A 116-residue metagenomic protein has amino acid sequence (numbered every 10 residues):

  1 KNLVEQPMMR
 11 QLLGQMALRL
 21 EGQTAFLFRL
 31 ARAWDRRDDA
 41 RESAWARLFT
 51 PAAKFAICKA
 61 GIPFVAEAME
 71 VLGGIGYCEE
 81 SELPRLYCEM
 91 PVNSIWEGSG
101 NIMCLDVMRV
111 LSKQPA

Functional and structural regions predicted by a protein language model:
K1-A116: Flavin-dependent oxidoreductase catalytic core characteristic of acyl-CoA dehydrogenase/oxidase-like enzymes
